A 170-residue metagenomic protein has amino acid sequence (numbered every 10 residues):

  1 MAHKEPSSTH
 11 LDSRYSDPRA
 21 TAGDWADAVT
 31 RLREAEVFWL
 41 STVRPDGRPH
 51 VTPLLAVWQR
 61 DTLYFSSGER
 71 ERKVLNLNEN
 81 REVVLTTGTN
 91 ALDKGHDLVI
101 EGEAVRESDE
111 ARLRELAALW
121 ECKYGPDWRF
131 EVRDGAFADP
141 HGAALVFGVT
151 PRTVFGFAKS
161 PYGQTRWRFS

Functional and structural regions predicted by a protein language model:
M1-A22, K94-S170: Charged, gly/pro-rich active-site loop segments
D12-W39: Short, basic/aromatic recognition patches
D24-D27, V51-T52, R70-R72, R133-G135: A generic local structural motif
A28, K73-N76, R112-L116: Amphipathic alpha-helical interface surfaces
V29-T30, L55, L75, F137-D139: Short secondary-structure boundary/capping segments
L32-R33, N78-E79, E121: Alpha-helix boundary recognition
A35-E69, L75-L77, V83-T89, H96-I100: Short beta-strand segments
E69-R70, P151: Secondary-structure transition/turn motif
